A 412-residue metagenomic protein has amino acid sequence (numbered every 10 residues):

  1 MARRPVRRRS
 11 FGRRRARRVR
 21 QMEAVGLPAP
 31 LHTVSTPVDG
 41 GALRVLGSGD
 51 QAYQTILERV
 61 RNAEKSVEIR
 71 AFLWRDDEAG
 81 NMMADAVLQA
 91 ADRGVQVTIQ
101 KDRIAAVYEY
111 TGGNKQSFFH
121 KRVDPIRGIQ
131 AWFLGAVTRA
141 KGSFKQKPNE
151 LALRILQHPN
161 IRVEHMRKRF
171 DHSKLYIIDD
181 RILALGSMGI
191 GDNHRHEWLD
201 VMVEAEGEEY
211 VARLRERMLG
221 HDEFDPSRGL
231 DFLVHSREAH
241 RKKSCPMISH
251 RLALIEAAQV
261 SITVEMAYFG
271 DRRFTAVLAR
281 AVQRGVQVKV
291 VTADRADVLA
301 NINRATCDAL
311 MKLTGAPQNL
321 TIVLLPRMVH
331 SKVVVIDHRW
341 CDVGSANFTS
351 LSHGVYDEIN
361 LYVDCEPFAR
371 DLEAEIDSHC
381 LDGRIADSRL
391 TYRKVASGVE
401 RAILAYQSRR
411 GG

Functional and structural regions predicted by a protein language model:
R3-G412: Charged, low-complexity intrinsically disordered terminal segments
